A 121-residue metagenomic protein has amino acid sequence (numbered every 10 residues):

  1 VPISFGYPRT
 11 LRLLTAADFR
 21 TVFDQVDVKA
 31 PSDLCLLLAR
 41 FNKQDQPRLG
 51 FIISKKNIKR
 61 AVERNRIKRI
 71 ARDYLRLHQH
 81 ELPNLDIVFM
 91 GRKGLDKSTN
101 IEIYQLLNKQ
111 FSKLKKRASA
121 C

Functional and structural regions predicted by a protein language model:
V1-C121: Positively charged, solvent-exposed patches that mediate nucleic-acid binding
